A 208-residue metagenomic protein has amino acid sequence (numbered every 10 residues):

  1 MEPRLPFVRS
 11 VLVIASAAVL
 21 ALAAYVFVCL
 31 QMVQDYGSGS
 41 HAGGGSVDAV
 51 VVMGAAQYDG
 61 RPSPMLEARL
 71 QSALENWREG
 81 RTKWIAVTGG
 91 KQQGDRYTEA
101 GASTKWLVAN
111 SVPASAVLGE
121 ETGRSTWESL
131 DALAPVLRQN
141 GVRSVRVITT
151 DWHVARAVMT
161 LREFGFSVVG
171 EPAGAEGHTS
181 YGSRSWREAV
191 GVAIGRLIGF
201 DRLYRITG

Functional and structural regions predicted by a protein language model:
M1, R78, I198: Residue-level marker of positions within ordered structural domains that often coincide with functionally constrained
E2-H41: N-terminal type II signal-anchor transmembrane helix that functions as the membrane-insertion/stop-transfer segment
C29-S185: A structural signal for short, hydrophobic/glycine-enriched beta-strand patches
Y181-Y204: A transmembrane-helix-recognition feature enriched in membrane-embedded lipid enzymes and envelope glyco-/phospholipid
